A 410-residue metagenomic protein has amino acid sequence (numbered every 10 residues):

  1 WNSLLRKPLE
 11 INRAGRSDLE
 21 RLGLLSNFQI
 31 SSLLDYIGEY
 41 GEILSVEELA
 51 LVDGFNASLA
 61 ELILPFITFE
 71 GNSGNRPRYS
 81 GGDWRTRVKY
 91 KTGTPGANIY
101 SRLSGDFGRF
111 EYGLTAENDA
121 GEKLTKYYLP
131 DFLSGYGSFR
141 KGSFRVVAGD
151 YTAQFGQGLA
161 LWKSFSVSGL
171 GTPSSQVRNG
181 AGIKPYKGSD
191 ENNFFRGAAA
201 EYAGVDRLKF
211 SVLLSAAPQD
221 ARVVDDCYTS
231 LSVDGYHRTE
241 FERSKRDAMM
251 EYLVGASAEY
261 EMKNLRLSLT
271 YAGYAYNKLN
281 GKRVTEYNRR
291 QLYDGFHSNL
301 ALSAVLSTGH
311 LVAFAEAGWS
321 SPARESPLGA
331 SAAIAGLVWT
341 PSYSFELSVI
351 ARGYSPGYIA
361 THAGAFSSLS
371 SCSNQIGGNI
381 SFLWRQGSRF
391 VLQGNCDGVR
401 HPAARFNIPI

Functional and structural regions predicted by a protein language model:
W1-F139, D150: Compositionally biased linear targeting/interaction segments
S26, N56, F107-F110, R140-F144 (+8 more regions): Outer-membrane beta-barrel channels and translocator barrels
I37, I67, V88-T92, F107-R109 (+10 more regions): Transmembrane beta-strands of outer-membrane beta-barrel pores
G96, F195, D247-E251, A256-V284 (+1 more regions): Exposed, low-structure sequence patches enriched in small/polar residues
E117-F132, K184-E191, S244-D247, G318-S326: Outer-membrane beta-barrel proteins
L129-D220, P341-A360: Outer membrane beta-barrel
G158-W162, Q219-S230, L279-R283, T361-A363 (+1 more regions): Outer-membrane beta-barrel and related beta-rich outer-membrane complex signature in Gram-negative bacteria
N179-K184, Y236-S244, V284-N288, H362-F366: Extracytoplasmic loops and strand-loop junctions of Gram-negative outer membrane beta-barrel proteins
